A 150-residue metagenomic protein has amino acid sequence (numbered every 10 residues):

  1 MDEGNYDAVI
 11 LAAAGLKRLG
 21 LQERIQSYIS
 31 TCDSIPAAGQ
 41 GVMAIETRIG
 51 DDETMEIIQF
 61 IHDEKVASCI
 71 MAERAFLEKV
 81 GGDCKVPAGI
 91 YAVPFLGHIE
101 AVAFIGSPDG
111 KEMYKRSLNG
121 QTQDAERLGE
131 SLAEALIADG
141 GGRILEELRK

Functional and structural regions predicted by a protein language model:
D2-K150: Small-molecule-sensing regulatory modules
